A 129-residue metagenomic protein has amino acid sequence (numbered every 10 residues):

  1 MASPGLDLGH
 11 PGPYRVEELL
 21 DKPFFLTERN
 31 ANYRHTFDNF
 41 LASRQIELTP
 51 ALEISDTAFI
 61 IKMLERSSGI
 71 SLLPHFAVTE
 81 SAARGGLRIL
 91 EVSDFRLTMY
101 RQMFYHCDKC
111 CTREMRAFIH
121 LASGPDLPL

Functional and structural regions predicted by a protein language model:
M1, L26-T27, E53, S71: Active-site-adjacent beta-strand anchor residues
M1-F24: Flexible hinge/capping segments at coil-to-helix
P4, H75-A77, R101: Short secondary-structure boundary segments
L8, R15-E17, A42, T79 (+1 more regions): Short secondary-structure boundary/capping segments
L8-G9, P23-R44, C111-M115, I119-H120 (+1 more regions): Secondary-structure junction motif
Y33-R88: Hydrophobic hinge/microswitch elements
R88-L129: A late-sequence structural motif
